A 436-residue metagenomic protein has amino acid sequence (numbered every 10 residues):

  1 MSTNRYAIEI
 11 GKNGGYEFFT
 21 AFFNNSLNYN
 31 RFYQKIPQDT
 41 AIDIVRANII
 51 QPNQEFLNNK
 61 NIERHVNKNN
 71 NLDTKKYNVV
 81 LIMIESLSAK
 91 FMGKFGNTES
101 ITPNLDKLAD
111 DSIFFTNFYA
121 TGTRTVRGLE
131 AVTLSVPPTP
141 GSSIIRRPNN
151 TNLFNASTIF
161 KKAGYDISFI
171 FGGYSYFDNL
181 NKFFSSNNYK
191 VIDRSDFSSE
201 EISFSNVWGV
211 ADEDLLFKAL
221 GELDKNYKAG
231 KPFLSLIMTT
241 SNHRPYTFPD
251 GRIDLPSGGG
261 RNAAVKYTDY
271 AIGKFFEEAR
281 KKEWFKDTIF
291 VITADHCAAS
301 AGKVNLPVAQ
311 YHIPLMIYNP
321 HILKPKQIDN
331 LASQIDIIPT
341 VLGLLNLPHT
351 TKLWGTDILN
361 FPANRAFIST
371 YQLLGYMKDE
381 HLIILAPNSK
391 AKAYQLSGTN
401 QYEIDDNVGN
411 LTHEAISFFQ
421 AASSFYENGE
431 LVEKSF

Functional and structural regions predicted by a protein language model:
M1-Y77, A109: N-terminal secretory/membrane-targeting segments
I50-F436: Solvent-exposed soluble domains appended to multi-pass membrane proteins
